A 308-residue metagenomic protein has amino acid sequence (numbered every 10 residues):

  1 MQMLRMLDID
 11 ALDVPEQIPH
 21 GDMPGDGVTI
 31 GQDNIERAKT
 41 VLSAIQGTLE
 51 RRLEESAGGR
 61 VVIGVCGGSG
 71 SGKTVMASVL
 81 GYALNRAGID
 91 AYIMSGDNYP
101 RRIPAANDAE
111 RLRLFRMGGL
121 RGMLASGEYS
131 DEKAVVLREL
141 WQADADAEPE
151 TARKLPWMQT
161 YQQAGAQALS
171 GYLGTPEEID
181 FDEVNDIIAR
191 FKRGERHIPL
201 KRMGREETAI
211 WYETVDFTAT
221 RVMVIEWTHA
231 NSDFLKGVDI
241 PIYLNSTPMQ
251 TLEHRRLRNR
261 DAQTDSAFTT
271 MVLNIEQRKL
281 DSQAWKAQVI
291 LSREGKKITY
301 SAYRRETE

Functional and structural regions predicted by a protein language model:
L4-S56, I240-Y243, E253-D261, Q277-E308: NTP-dependent small-molecule kinase module
G70: Walker A (P-loop) phosphate-binding loop of P-loop NTPases
K73: Conserved lysine of the Walker
M76, L80: Hydrophobic positions on the alpha1 helix immediately C-terminal to the Walker A/P-loop
Y82-Y92: Post-Walker A helix-loop "phosphate-sensing" segment adjacent to the P-loop in P-loop NTPases
A91-Y92, Y99-E206: Conserved nucleotide-sensing/catalytic segment adjacent to the nucleotide-binding pocket in NTP-handling enzymes
N107, L114-R116, Q167-G171, L235-K236 (+2 more regions): A glycine- and Lys/Arg-enriched "phosphate-lid" helix/loop adjacent to the NTP-binding pocket of small-molecule kinases
R153, W157-Q159, A209-R258: ATP-dependent NMP and nucleoside kinases share a basic, alpha-helical "lid"
